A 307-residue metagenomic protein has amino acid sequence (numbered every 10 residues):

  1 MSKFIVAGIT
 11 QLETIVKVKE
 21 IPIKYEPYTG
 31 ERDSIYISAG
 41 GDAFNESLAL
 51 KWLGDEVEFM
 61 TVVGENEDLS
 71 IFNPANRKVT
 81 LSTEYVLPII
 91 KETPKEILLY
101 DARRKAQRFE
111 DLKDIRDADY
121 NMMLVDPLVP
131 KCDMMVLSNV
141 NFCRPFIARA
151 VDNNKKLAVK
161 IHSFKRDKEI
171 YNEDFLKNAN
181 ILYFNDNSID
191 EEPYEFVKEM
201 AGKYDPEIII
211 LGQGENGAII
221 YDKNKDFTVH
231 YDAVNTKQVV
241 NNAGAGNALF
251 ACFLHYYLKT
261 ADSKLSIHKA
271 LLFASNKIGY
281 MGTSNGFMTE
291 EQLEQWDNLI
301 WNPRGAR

Functional and structural regions predicted by a protein language model:
M1-M60, L69-S70, M281, R307: Glycine-rich phosphate/adenosyl-contacting loop at the front of the ribokinase-like
S2-L12, A75-L87, L99-V229, A261 (+1 more regions): Ribokinase/PfkB-type carbohydrate-kinase core domain
F4, V197-R307: Conserved phosphate-binding/catalytic region of the ribokinase-like
S34-G41, E92, V240, G244 (+1 more regions): Residues at secondary-structure transition points
L53, K91-P94: Short, basic and Ser/Thr-rich N-terminal targeting/leader segments
V62-G64: Alpha-helical transmembrane segments within multi-pass membrane transporters and channels
